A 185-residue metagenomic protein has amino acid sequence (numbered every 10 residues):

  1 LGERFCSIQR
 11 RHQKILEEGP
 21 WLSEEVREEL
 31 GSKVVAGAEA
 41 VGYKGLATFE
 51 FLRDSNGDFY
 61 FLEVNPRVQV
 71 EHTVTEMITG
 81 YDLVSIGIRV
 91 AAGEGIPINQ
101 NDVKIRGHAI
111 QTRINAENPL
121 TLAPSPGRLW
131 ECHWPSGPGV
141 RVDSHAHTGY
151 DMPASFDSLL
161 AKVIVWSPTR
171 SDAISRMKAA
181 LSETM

Functional and structural regions predicted by a protein language model:
L1-M185: ATP-dependent carboxylate activation and anion-phosphoryl transfer catalytic cores that bind Mg-ATP to form
